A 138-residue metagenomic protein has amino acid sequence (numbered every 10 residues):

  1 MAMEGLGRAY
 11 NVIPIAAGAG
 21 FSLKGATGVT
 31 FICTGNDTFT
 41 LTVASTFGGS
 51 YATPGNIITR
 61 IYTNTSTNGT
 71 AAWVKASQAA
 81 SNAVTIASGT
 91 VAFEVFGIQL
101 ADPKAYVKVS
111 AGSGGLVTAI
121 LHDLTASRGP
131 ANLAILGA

Functional and structural regions predicted by a protein language model:
M1-A138: Surface-exposed, low-hydrophobicity beta-strand/loop segments enriched in small/polar/acidic residues
